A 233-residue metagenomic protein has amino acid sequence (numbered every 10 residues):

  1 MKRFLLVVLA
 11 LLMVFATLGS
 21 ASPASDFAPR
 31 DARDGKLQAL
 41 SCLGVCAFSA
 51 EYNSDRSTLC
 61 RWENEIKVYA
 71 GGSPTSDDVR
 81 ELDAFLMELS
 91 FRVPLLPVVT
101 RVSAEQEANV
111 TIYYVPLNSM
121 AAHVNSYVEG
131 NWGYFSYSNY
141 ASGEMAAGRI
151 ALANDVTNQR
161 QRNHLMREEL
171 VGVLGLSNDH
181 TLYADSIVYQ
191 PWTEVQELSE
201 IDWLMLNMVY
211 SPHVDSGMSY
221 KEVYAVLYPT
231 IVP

Functional and structural regions predicted by a protein language model:
M1-F4: Positively charged n-region of N-terminal signal peptides that target proteins for export
V8-A16: Bacterial N-terminal signal peptides
A21-A70, P74-S76, F91, Y137-A141 (+1 more regions): Disordered inhibitory propeptide/activation segment of secreted metzincin zinc metalloprotease zymogens, centered on
S57-R61, T75-D77, L117-A146: Catalytic zinc-binding patch centered on the HExxH motif and its immediate surroundings that defines zinc-dependent
I66, A70, V99-M120, Q190-P191: Acidic helix-start/capping segments at beta-turn-to-alpha-helix junctions
S76-V99: Zn2+-dependent metallopeptidase catalytic core
V128-Q161, S177-P233: Metalloprotease/metallohydrolase-associated module, dominated by Zn2+-dependent proteases
H164-S177: Active-site recognition of the HExxH zinc-binding catalytic motif
